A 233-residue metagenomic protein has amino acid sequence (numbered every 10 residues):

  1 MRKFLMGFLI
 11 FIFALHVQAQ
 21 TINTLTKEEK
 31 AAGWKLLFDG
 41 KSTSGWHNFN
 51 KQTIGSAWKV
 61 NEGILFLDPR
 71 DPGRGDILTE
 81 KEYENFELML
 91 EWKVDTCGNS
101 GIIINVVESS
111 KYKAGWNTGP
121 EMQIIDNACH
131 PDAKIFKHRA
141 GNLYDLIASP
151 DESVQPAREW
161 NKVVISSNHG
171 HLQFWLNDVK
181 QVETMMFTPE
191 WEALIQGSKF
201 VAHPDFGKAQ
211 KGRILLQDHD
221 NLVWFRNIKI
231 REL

Functional and structural regions predicted by a protein language model:
M1-T21: Bacterial Sec-dependent N-terminal signal peptides
Q20-L233: Carbohydrate-interacting regions of secretory-pathway proteins
